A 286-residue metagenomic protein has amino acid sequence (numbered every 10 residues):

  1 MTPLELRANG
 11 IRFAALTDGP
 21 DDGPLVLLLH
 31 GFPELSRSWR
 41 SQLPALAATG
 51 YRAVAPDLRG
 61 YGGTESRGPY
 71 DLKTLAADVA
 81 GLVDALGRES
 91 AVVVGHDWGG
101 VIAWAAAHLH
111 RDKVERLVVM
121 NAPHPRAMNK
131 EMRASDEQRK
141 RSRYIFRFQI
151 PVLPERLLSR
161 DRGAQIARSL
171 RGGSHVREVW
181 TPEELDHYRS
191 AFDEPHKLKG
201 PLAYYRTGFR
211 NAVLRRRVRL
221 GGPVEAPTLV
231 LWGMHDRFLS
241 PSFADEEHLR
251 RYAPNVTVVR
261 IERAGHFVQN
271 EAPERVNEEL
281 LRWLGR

Functional and structural regions predicted by a protein language model:
M1-R12: N-terminal cap/lid segment of alpha/beta-hydrolase-fold proteins
R7-N9, G19-D21, V26, G222-V224: Short, flexible hinge/linker loops that cap or flank conserved catalytic cores
I11-F13, R52-V54, Y61-V94, W98-R260 (+2 more regions): Flexible "cap/lid" subdomain of the alpha/beta-hydrolase fold that forms the substrate-access gate
T17-G63: Conserved HGGG/HGGXW glycine-rich cap/lid loop of the alpha/beta-hydrolase fold
L29, I261-A264: Short hydrophobic "strand-cap" motifs at the C-terminus of beta-strands
L35-S36, V101, A264-G265: A short, glycine- and basic residue-enriched loop/turn that sits immediately adjacent to a domain's principal
A264-P273, N277: Catalytic histidine-centered segment of alpha/beta-hydrolase-like enzymes
